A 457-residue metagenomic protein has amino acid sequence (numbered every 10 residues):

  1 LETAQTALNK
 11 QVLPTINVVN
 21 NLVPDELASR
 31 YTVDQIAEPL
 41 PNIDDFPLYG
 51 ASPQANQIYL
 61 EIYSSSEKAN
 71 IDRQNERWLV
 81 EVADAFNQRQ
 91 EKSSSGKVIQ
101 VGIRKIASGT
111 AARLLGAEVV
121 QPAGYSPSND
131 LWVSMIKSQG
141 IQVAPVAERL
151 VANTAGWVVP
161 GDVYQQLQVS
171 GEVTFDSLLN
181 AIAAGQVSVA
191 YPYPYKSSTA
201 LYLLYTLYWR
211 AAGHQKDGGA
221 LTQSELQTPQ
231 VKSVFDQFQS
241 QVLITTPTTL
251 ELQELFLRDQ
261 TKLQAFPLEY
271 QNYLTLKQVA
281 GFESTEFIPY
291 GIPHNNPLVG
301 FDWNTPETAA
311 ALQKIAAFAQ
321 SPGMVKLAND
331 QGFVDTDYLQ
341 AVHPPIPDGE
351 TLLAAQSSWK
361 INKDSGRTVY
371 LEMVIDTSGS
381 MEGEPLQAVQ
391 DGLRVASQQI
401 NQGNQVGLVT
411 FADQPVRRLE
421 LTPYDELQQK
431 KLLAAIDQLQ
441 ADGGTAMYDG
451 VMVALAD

Functional and structural regions predicted by a protein language model:
L1-K196: N-terminal segment of the mature folded domain
Q11-P14, D34, Q331-E372, G379-P385 (+2 more regions): Acidic, polar low-complexity linker/tail segments
S64-S65, Q186-A200, L204-H214, G218-T228 (+1 more regions): Short beta-strand->loop
A147-G156, K232-F238, V279-T305, A309: Periplasmic-binding protein-like
Q215-E286: Ligand-binding pocket segment of bilobal, Venus flytrap-like solute-binding proteins
P306-F318: Short amphipathic alpha-helical coupling segments at ligand-binding clamshell hinges and other catalytic/signaling
F318-Y338: Periplasmic-binding protein-like
G366-P423, Q440, M447-M452: Von Willebrand factor
